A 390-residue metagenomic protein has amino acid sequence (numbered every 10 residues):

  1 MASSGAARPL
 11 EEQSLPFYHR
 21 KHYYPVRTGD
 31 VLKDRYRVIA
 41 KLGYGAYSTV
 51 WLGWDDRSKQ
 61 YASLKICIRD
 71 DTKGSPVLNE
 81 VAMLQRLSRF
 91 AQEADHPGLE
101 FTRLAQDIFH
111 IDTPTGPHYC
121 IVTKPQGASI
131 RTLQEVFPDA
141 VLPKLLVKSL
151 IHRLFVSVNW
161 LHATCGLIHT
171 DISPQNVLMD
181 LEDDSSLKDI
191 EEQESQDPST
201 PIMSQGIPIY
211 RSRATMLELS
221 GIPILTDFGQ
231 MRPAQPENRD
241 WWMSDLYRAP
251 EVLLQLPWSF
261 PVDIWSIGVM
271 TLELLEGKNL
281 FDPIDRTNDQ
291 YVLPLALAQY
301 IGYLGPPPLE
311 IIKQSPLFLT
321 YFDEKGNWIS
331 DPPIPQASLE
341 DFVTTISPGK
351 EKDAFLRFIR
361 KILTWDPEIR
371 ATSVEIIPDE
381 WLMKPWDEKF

Functional and structural regions predicted by a protein language model:
M1-F390: Intrinsically disordered, low-complexity regulatory segments of kinases
